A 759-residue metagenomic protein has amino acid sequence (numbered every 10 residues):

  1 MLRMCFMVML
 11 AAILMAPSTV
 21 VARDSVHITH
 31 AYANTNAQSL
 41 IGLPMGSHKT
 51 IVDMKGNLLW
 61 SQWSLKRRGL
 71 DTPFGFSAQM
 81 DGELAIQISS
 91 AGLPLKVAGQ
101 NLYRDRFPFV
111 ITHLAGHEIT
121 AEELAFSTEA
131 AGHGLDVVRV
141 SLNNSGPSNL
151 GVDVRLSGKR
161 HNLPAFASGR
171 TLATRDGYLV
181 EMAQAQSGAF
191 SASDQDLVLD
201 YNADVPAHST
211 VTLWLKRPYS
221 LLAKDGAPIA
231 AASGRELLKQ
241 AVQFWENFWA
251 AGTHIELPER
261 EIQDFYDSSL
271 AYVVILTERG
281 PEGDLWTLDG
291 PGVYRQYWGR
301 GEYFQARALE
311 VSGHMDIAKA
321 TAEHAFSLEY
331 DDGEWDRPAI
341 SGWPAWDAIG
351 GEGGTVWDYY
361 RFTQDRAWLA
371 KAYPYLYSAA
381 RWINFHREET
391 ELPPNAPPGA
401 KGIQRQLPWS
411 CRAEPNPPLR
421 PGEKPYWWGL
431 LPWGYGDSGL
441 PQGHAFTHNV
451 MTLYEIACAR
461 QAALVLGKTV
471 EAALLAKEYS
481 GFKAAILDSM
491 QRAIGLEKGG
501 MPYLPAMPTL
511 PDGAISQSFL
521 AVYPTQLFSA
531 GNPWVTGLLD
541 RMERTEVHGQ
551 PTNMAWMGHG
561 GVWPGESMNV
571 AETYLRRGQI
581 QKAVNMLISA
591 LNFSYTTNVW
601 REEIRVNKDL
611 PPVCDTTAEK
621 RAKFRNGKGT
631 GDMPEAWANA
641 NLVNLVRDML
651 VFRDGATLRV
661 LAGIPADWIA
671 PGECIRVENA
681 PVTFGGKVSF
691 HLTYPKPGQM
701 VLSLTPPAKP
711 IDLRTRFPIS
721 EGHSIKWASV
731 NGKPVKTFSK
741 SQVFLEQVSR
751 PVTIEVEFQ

Functional and structural regions predicted by a protein language model:
C5-A16: Bacterial N-terminal signal peptides
A16, V20-E261, R659-Q759: Terminal accessory carbohydrate-recognition/targeting modules of carbohydrate-active enzymes
I28, L466, V470-A506, N532-K696 (+2 more regions): Non-catalytic carbohydrate-binding regions of carbohydrate-active enzymes
A98-G99, E123-A131, S193-D200, D331-A348 (+2 more regions): Aromatic/His-enriched, Gly/Pro-containing loop or helix-boundary segments that lie immediately adjacent to catalytic
L199-A230, D332-G350, N384-S480, A728: The feature captures the catalytic groove of carbohydrate-active enzymes
N202, S209, F244-R381, W433-G434 (+5 more regions): Substrate-binding groove/exosite segments of carbohydrate-active enzymes
S268-I275, H324, Y375-E389, M451 (+4 more regions): Alpha-helical scaffold segments in carbohydrate-active enzymes
